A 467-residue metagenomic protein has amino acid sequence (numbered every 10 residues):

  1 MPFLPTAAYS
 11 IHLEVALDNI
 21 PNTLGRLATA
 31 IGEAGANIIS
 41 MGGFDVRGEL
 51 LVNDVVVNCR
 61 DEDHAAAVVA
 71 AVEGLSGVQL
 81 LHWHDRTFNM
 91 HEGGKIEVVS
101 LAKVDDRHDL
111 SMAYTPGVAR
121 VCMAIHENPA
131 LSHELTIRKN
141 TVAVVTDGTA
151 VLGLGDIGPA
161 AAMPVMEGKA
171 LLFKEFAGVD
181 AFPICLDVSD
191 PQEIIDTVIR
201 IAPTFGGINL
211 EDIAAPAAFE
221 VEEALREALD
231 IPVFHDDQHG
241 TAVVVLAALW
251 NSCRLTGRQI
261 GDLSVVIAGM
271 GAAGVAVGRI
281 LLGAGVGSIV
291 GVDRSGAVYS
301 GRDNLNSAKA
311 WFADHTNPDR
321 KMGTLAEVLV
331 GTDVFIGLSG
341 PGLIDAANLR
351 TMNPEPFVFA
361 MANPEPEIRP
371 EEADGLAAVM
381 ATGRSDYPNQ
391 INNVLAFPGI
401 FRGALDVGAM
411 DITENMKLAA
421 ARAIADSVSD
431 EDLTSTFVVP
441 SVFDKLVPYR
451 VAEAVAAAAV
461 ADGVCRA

Functional and structural regions predicted by a protein language model:
M1-E92: A conserved regulatory-domain signal marking ACT and ACT-like small-molecule sensing domains and adjacent regulatory
L24, L135-T136, L152-L154, I194 (+7 more regions): Short glycine/serine/threonine-rich phosphate/pyrophosphate-binding segments that cradle anionic phosphate groups
L80-L263: Glycine/serine-rich phosphate-binding loop and adjoining beta1-alpha1 elements at the start of nucleotide-handling
L80-W83, P183, N209-D212, V233-D236 (+6 more regions): General beta-strand structural signal in soluble alpha/beta enzymes
L152, P159-A177, L229, H235 (+2 more regions): Glycine-rich phosphate/diphosphate-binding loop of Rossmann-like nucleotide-binding domains
P232, D236-D237, R258-D262, A360-A467: Adenosine-phosphate binding glycine-rich loop
A310-V379, R384-D386: Rossmann-like adenosine-cofactor binding region
